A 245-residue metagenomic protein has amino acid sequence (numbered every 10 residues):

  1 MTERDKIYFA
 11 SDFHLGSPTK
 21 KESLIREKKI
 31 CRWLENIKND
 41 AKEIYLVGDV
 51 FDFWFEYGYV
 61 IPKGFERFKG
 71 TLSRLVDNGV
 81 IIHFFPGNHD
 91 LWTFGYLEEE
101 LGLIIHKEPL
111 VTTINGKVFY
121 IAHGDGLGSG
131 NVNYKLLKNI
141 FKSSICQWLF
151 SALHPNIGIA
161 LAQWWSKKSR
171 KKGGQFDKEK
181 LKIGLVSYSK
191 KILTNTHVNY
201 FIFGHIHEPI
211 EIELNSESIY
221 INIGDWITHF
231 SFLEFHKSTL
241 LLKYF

Functional and structural regions predicted by a protein language model:
M1-T2, I37-D40, T194-T196, L214-N215: Flexible, charged surface loops at secondary-structure boundaries
T2-K6, A10, L15-I114: Core catalytic region of metal-dependent phosphoesterases/phosphodiesterases, especially metallo-beta-lactamase-like
K6-H14, V118-D125, S218-G224: Active-site-proximal beta-strand elements of phosphoester/diester hydrolases
G16-P18, F51-F55, F85-G95, L127-S129 (+2 more regions): Active-site environment of divalent metal-dependent phosphoester hydrolases
R32-N36, F68-L72, E108-V111, G130-V132 (+3 more regions): Glycine-rich loops and low-complexity Gly/Arg-rich segments that provide flexible linkers or classic glycine-based
L46, F85, A122, I202 (+1 more regions): Short glycine/serine/threonine-biased micro-segments
H83, H89-T196: Conserved catalytic scaffold of divalent metal-dependent phosphoesterases
I104-K107, D125, N131-L137, E179 (+1 more regions): Conserved beta-sheet core of the metallophosphoesterase superfamily
